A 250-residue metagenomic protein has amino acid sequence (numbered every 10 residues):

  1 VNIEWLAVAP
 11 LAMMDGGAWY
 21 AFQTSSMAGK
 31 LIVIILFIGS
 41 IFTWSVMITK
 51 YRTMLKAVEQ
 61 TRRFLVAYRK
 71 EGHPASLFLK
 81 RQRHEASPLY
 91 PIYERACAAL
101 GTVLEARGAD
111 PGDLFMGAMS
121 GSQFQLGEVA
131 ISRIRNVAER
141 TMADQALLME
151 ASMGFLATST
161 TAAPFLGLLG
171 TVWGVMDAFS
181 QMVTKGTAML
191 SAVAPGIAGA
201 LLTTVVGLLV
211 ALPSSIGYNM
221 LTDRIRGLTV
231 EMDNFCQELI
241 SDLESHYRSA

Functional and structural regions predicted by a protein language model:
V1-S25, T187-M189: Short, strongly hydrophobic alpha-helical membrane anchors
M14-K30, L148-G154, T158-T161: Juxtamembrane loop-transmembrane helix junctions in multi-pass integral membrane proteins, especially the extracellular
S25-H73, L77-L79: Transmembrane alpha-helix/interfacial motif
S26, W44, L77, Y93 (+3 more regions): Residue-level signature of catalytic and energy-coupling elements of molecular machines, predominantly ATP/GTP-dependent
L31-I48, S159, A163-L169, V206 (+1 more regions): Lipid-exposed faces of alpha-helical membrane segments in multi-pass integral membrane proteins
E59-F165, V175-M189, S214-A250: Predominantly long cytosolic amphipathic alpha-helical stalk/bundle segments
G186-A200: Hydrophobic alpha-helical transmembrane segments and adjacent short intramembrane/lumenal linkers of inner/organellar
G199-S214: Hydrophobic alpha-helical transmembrane segments of polytopic membrane proteins
